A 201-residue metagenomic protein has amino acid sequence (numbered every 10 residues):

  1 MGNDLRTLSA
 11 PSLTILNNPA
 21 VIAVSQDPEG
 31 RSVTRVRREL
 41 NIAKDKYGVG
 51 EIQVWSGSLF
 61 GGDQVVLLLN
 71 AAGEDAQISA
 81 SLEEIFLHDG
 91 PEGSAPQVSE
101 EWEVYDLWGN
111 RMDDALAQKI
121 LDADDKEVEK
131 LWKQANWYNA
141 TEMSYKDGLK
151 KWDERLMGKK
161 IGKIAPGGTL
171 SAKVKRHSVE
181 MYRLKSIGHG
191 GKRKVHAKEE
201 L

Functional and structural regions predicted by a protein language model:
M1-N110, A123-V128, A135-K151, V174 (+1 more regions): Active-site-proximal substrate-binding groove within the catalytic cores of carbohydrate-active enzymes
R111-A117: Surface-exposed loop/edge segments in extracytoplasmic proteins
K119-E200: C-terminal beta-strand-rich structural cap/linker in extracellular carbohydrate-active enzymes
